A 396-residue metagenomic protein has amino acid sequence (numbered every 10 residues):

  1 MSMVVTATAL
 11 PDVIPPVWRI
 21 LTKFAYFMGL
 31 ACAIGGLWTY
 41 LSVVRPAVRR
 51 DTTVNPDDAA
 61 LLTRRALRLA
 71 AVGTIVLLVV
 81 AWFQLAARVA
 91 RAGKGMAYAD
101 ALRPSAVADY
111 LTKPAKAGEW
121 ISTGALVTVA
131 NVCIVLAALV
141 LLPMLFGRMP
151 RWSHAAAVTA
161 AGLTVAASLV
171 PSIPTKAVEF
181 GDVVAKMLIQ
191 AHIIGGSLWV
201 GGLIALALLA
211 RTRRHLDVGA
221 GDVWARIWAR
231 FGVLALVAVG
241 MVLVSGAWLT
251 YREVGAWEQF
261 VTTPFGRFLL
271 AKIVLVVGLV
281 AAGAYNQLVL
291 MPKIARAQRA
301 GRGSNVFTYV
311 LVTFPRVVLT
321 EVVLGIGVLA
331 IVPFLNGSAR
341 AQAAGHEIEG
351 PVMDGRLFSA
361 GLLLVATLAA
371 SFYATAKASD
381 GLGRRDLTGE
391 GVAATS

Functional and structural regions predicted by a protein language model:
M1-S396: Polytopic transmembrane helical bundles with strong interfacial aromatic enrichment
